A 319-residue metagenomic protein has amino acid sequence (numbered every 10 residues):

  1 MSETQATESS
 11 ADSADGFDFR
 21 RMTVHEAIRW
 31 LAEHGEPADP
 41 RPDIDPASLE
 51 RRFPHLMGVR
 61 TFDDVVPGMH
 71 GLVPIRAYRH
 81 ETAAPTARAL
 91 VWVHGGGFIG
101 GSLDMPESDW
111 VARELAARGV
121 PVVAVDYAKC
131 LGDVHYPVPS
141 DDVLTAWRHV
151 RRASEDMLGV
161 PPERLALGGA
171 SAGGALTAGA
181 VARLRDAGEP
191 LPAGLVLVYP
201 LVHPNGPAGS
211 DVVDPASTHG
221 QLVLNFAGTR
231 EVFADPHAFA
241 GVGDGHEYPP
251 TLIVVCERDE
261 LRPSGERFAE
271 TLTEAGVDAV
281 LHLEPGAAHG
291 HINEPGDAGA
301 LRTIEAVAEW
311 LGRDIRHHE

Functional and structural regions predicted by a protein language model:
S2, A6-E319: Alpha/beta-hydrolase superfamily serine-hydrolase fold, recognizing
